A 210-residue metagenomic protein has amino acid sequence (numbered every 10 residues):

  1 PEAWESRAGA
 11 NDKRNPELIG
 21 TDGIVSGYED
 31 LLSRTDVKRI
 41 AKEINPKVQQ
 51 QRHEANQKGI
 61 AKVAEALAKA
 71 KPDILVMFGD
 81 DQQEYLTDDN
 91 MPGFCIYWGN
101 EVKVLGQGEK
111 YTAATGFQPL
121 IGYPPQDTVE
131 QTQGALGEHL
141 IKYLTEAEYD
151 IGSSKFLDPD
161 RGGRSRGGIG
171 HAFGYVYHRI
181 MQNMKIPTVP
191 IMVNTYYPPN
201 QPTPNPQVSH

Functional and structural regions predicted by a protein language model:
P1-H210: Active-site histidine-anchored catalytic micro-motif
